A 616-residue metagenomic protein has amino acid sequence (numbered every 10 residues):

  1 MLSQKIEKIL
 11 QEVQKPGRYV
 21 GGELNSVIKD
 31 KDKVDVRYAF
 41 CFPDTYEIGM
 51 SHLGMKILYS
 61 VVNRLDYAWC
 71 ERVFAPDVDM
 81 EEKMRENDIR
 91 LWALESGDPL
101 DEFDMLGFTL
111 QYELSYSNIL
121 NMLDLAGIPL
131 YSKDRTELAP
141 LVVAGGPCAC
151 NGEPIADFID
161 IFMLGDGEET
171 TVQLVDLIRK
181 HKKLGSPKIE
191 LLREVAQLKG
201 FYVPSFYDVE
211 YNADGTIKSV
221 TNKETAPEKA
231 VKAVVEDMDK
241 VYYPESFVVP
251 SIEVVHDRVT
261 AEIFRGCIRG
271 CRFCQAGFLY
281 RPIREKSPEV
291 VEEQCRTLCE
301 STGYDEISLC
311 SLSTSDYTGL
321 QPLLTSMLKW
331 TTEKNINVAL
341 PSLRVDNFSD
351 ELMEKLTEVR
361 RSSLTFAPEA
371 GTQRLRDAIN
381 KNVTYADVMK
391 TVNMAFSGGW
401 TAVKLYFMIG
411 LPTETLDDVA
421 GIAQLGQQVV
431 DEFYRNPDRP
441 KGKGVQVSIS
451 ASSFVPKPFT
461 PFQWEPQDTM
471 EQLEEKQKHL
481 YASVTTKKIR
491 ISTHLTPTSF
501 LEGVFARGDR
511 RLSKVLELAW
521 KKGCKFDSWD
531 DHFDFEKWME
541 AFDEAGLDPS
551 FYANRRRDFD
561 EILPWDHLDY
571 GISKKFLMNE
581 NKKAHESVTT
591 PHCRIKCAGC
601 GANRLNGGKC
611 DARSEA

Functional and structural regions predicted by a protein language model:
M1-I28, D32, Y38-F40, T485-A616: Radical SAM enzyme core and accessory elements
E7-A39, Y46-E47, P204, G215-T260 (+3 more regions): N-terminal [4Fe-4S]-dependent radical SAM core
Y38-D44, V62, V249-Q275, C299 (+2 more regions): N-terminal pre-triad scaffold of radical SAM enzymes
C41, L114, R296-K404, I409-S452 (+1 more regions): Conserved SAM/AdoMet-binding glycine-rich loop
H52, E253-E289, K596-S614: Canonical Radical SAM [4Fe-4S] cluster-binding loop centered on the CxxxCxxC motif and its immediate flanking residues
Y67-D79: A short beta-strand-loop structural module common to alpha/beta enzyme folds
P76-N222, P461-D509, E517-H532: Glycine-rich beta-alpha loop elements in corrinoid/cobalamin-binding modules across cobalamin-dependent enzymes
E194-P204, L312-Y317, P341-N347, G410 (+5 more regions): A glycine-rich phosphate-binding loop feature that marks nucleotide/adenosyl-phosphate handling sites
